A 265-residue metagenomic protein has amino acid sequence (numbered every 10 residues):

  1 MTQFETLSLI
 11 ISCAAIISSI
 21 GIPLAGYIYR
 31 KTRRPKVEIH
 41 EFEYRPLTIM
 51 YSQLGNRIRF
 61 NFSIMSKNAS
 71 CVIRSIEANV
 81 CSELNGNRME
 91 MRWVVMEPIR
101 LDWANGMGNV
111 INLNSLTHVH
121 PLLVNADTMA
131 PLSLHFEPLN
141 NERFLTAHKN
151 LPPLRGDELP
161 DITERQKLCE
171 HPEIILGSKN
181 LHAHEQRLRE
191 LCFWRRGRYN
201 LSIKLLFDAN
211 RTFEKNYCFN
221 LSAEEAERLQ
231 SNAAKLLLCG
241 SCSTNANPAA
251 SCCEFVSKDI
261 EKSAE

Functional and structural regions predicted by a protein language model:
M1-R34: Membrane-embedded hydrophobic alpha-helical segments
Y27-Q53: Low-complexity, acidic Ser/Thr/Pro/Gly-rich terminal tails and inter-domain linkers that flank the onset of structured
Q53-N61, N200: Short, solvent-exposed loop/turn segments enriched in Ser/Thr/Gly
N61-K67: Short edge beta-strand/loop segments characteristic of extracellular beta-sandwich folds
S70-N79, M89-V94: Short, hydrophobic/aromatic beta-strand segments
P98-E190: Extended, solvent-exposed segments with strong compositional bias
S178-H182, R196, N210-E265: Acidic, serine/threonine- and proline-rich intrinsically disordered appendage/tail regions
H182-Q186, W194-L205: A short tyrosine-centered beta-strand micro-motif
